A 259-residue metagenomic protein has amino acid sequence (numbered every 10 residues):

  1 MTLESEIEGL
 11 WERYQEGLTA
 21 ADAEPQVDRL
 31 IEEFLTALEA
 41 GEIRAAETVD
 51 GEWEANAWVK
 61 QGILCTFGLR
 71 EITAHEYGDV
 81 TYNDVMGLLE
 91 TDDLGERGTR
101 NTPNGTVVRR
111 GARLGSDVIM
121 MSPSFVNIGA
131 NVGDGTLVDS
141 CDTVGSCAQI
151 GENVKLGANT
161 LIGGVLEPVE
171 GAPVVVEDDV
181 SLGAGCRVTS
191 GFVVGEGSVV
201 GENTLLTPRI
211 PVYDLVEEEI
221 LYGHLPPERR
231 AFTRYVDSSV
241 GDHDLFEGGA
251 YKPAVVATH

Functional and structural regions predicted by a protein language model:
M1-T99, P227-E228, T233-H259: Terminal amphipathic alpha-helical/low-complexity segments used for targeting or macromolecular assembly
G95, R100-S239: Structural signal for interior beta-strand "rungs" in well-ordered beta-sheet cores of soluble enzyme domains
